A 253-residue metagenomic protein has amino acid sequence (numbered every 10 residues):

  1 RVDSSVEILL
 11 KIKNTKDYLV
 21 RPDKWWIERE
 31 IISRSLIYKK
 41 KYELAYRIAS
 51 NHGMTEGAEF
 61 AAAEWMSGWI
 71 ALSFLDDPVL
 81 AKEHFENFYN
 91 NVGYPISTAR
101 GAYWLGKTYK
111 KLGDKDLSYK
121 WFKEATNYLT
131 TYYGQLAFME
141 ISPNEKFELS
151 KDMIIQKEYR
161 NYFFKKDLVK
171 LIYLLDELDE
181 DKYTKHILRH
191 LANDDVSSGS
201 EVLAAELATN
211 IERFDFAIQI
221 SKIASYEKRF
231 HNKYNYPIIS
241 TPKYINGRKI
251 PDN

Functional and structural regions predicted by a protein language model:
R1-N253: Cell-wall glycan-active module
